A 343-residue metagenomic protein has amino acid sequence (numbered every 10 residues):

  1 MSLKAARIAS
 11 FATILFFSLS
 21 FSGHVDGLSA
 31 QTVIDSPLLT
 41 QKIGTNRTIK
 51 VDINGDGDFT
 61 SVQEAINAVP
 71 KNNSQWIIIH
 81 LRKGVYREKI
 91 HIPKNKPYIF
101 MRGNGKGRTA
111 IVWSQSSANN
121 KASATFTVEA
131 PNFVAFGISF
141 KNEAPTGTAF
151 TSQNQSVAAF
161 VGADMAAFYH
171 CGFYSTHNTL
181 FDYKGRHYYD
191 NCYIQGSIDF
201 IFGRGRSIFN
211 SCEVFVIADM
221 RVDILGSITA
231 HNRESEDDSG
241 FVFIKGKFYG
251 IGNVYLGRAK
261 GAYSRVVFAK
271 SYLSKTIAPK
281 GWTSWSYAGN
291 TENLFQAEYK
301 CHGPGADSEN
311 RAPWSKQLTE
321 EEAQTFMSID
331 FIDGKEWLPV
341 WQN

Functional and structural regions predicted by a protein language model:
S2-R7, S20-N343: Sequence-level preference for short, compositionally simple segments enriched in small aliphatic or small polar residues
F11-S20: Bacterial N-terminal signal peptides
